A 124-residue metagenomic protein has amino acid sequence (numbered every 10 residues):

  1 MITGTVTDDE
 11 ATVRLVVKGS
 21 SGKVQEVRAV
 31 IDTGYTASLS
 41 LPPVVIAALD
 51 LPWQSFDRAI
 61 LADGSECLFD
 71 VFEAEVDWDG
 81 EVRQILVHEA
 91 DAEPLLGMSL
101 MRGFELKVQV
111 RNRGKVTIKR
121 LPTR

Functional and structural regions predicted by a protein language model:
M1-R124: Pepsin/retropepsin-fold aspartyl endopeptidases
